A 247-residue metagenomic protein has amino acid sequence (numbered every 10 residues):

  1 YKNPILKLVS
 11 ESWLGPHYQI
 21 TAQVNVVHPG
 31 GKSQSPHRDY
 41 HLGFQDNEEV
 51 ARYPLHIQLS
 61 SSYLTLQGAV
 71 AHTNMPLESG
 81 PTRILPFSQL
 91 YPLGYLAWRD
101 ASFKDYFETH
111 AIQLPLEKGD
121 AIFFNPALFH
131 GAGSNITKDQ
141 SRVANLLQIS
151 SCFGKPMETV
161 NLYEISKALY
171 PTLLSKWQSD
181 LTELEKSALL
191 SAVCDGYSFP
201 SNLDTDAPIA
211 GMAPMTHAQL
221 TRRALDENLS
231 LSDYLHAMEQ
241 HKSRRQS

Functional and structural regions predicted by a protein language model:
Y1-K118, G131-Q140, S151-P171, L220-S247: Non-heme Fe(II) oxygenase catalytic core, chiefly the N-lobe of the double-stranded beta-helix
P126-L128: Short, surface-exposed secondary-structure boundary micro-motifs
A144-L146: Compact nucleic-acid interaction/catalytic patches
K176-S247: Long, low-complexity C-terminal extensions of enzymes
